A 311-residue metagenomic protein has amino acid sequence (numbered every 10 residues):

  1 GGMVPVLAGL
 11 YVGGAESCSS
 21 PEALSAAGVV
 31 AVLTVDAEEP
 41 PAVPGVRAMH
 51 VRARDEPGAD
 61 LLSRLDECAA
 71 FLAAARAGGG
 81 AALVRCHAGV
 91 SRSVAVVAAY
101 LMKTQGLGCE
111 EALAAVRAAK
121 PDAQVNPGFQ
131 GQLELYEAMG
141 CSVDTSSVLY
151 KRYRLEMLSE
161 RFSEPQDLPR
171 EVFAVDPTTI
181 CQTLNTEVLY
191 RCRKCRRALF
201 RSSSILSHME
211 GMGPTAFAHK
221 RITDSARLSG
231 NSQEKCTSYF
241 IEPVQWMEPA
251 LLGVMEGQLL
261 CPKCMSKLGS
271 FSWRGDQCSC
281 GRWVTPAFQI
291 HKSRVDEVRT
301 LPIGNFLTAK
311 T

Functional and structural regions predicted by a protein language model:
G2-E39: Glycine-rich, flexible N-terminal cofactor/catalytic loop recognition
C18-E22, A37-A42, R47-G78, K103: Short polar/charged helix/loop
A31, S270-Q277: Conserved tryptophan-centered aromatic signature that marks the ligand-binding surface of SH3 and related Trp-rich
D66-A81, A98-F240, V244-E256, S272 (+1 more regions): PTP/DSP superfamily signal
V90-V96: Glycine-rich nucleophile elbow surrounding the catalytic serine of serine-hydrolase chemistry
S91, F200, G269, W283-P286: Short functional micro-motifs and their immediate structural scaffolds
C192-C195, L260-C264, Q277-C280: Short cysteine-rich clusters marking metal-coordination/redox-active sites
L251-K267: Cys/His-rich Zn2+-binding "zinc-finger" mini-domains, especially FYVE domains and B-box/RING-like TRIM modules
